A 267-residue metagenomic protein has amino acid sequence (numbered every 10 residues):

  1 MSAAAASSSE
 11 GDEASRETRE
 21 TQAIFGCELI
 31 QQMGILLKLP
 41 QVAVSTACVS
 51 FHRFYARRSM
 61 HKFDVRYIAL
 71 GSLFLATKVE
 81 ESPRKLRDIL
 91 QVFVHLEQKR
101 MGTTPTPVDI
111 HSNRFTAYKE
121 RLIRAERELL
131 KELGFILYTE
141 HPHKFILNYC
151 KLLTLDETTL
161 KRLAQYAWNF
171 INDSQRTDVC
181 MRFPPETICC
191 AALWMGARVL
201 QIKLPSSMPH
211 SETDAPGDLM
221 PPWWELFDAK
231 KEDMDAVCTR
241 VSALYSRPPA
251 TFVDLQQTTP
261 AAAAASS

Functional and structural regions predicted by a protein language model:
M1-A6, R19: Hydrophobic, proline/glycine-rich low-complexity stretches
S2-A4, I24, Q32, P260-A263: N-terminal cationic amphipathic segment used for targeting or macromolecule association
T18-C190, W194-A229, M234: Structured all-alpha helical bundle cores of eukaryotic regulatory proteins
P216-S267: Long alpha-helical rod scaffolds of large eukaryotic non-enzymatic complex subunits
